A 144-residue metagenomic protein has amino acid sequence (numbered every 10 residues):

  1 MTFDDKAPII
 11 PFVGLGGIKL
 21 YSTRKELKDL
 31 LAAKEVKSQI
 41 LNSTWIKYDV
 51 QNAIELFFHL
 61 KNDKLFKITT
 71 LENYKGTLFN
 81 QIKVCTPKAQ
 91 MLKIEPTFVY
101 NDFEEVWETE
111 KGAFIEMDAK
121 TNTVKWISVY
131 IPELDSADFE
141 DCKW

Functional and structural regions predicted by a protein language model:
F3, A7, V13, S22-K64 (+1 more regions): A cross-family detector of function-defining hotspots
K6-P8, L71-E72: General secondary-structure edge motif
F12-G17, G76-N80: Short, recurring structural edge motifs at helix starts
L65-K67, L71-F79, V84-C85: A low-complexity, Ser/Thr/Gly/Pro-enriched, surface-exposed linker/loop concept that marks segments flanking
